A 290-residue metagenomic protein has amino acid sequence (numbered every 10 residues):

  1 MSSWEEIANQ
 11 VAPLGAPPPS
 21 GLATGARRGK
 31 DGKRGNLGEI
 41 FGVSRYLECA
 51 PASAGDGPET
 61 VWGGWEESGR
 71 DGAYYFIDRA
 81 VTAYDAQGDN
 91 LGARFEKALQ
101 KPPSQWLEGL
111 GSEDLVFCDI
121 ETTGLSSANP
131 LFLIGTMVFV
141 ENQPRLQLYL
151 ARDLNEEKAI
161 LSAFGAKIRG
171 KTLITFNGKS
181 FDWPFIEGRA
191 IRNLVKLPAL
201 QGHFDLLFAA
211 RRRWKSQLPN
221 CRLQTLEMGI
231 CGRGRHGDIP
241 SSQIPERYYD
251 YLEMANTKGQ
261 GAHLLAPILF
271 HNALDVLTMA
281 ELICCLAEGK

Functional and structural regions predicted by a protein language model:
M1-G111: N-terminal accessory regions of nucleic-acid-interacting proteins
W4, R34, L161, W183 (+4 more regions): Alpha-helix initiation and N-capping motif
Q87-G88, S126-P130, I186: Short, conserved acidic/polar surface loops in the N-terminal third of protein domains
P102-I168, T172: Conserved RNase H-like, two-metal-ion catalytic cores of nucleic-acid enzymes
D119-E121, D182, D205, D275: Acidic active-site catalytic centers that drive phospho-/nucleotidyl reactions and related ester hydrolyses
I134, I186, M279-L282: Buried hydrophobic packing segments
E141-C231: Conserved DEDDh/DEDDy metal-dependent 3′-5′ exonuclease domain
T225-K290: Acidic, Mg2+-coordinating catalytic module of metal-dependent nucleases/exonucleases that use a two-metal-ion mechanism
